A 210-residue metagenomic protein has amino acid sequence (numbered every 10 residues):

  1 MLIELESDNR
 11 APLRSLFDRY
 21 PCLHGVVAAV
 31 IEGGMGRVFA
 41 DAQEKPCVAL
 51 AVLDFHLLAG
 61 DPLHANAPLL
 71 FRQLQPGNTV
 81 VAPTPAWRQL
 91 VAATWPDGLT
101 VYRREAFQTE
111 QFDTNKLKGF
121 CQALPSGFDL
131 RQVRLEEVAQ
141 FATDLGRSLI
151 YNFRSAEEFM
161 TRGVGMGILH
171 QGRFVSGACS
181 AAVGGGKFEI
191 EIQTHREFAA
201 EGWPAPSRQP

Functional and structural regions predicted by a protein language model:
M1-L23, D113-A156: Short amphipathic alpha-helix that is part of the acyltransferase structural core
N9-R10, A51-F55, A182-V183: A short, sequence-level motif marking secondary-structure junctions
P12, L16-R19, A29-V30, L70-Q73 (+3 more regions): Residues that form generic nucleotide/phosphate-binding pockets
V30-E32, A42-Q43, F159-T161, R173: Short solvent-exposed loop/turn micro-motifs enriched in small/polar/acidic residues
G33-Q140: Acyl-donor-binding surface of acyltransferase catalytic domains
A65-L70, I190, T194, A200-P210: Conserved acetyl-CoA-binding loop-helix of GNAT-fold acetyltransferases
S155-R196: A conserved beta-strand-loop-helix scaffold within acyl/acetyltransferase catalytic domains
